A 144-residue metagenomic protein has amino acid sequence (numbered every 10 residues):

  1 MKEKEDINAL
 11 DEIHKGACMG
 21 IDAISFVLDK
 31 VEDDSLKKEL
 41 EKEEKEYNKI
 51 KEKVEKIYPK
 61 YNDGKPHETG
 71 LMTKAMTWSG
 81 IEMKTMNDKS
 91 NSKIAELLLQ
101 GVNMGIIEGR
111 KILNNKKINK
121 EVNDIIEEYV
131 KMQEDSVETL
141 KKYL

Functional and structural regions predicted by a protein language model:
K2-V31, K93-K117: Alpha-helical bundle segments that constitute or directly flank the non-heme di-iron/ferroxidase center
E3, M19, K42-K49, D63 (+1 more regions): Long, non-catalytic architectural segments outside compact domain cores
E5-I13, D34-E52, N91-L97, E121-M132: Alpha-helical scaffold segments that form or flank carboxylate-/histidine-based iron centers
I13, G20, V27, I50 (+6 more regions): Amphipathic alpha-helices that form helix-helix packing interfaces
L28, L40, N48-K49, K53-E55 (+1 more regions): Outer-membrane beta-barrel domain signature
V31-D34, V54-I57, Y61, K116 (+1 more regions): Hydrophobic stripe of amphipathic alpha-helices that form coiled-coil interfaces
E52, K56-M104: Carboxylate-rich helix-loop segments that flank metal/cofactor sites and access channels in metalloenzymes
I94, G101-L144: Preference for long, well-ordered alpha-helical segments
